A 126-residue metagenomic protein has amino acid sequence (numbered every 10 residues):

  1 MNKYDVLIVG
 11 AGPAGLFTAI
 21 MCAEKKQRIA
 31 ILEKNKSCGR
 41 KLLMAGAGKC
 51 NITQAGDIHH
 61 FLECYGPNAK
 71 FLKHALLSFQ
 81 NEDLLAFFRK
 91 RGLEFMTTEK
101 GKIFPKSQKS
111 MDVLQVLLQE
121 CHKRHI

Functional and structural regions predicted by a protein language model:
Y4-I31: N-terminal Rossmann-like FAD-binding beta1-loop-alpha1 element of flavoenzymes
D5-V6, K70-H74, F104: Short, contiguous strand/loop micro-motifs
C38-L42, I52: A short beta-to-alpha transition loop/helix N-cap that caps and shapes the active-site region
R40, G48, P105-S107: Short secondary-structure boundary/hinge segments and terminal tails
G46-N51, L114-Q115: Short, hinge-like loop/turn segments at secondary-structure boundaries
K49-T97: Glycine-rich active-site loop/strand segments that organize a redox cofactor
S78-I126: Feature captures the FAD/FMN-dependent oxidoreductase FAD-binding
